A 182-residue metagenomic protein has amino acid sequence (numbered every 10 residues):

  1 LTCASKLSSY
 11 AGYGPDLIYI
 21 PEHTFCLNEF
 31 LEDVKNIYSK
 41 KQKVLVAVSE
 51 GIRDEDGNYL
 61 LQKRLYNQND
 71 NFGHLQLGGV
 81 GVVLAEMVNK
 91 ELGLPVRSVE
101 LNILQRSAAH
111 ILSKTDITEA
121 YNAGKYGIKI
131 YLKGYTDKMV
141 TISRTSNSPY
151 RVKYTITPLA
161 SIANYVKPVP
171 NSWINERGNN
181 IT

Functional and structural regions predicted by a protein language model:
L1-R97: Accessory alpha-helical/coil subdomains and C-terminal extensions that flank or cap enzyme catalytic cores
Q62-T182: C-terminal non-catalytic interaction/assembly regions of soluble proteins
